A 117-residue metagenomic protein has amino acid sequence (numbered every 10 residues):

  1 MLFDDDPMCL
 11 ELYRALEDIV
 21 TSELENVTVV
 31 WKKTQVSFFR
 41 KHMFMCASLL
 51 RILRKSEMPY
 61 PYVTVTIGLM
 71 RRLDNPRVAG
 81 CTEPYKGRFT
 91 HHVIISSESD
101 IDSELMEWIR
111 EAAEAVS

Functional and structural regions predicted by a protein language model:
M1-L24, T28-W31, Q35: Charge-rich, low-complexity N-terminal segments
L12, L16, P61, I101 (+1 more regions): Alpha-helical structural motif
E25, M70, S117: Residue-level marker of positions within ordered structural domains that often coincide with functionally constrained
V30-T90: Short, conserved beta-strand/beta-arch hydrophobic-aromatic motifs that form part of recognition grooves or interface
P84-S117: Well-ordered alpha/beta subsegment
